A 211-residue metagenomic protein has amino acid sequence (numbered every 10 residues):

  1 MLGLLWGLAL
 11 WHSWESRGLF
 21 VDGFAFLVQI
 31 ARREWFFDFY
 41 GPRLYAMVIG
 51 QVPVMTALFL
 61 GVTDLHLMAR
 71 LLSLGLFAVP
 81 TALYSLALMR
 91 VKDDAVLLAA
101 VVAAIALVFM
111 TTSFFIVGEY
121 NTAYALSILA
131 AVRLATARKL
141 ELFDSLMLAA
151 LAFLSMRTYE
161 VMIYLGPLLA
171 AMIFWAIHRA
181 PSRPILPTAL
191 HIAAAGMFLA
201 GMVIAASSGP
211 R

Functional and structural regions predicted by a protein language model:
L2-Y40, M55: Extracytoplasmic loop-helix module adjacent to an early transmembrane segment
Y40-T63: Short hydrophobic/aromatic helix or loop-helix immediately within or flanking a transmembrane segment in polytopic
P53, A57-F59, L190-R211: Membrane-lumen/periplasm interface segments of specific transmembrane helices in polyprenyl phosphate-linked
S73-D94: Transmembrane-helix motifs of polytopic, lipid-linked glycan transferases
A99-V101, A130-L154: Short hydrophobic alpha-helices at membrane interfaces in multi-pass membrane enzymes
A100-S127, R157: Aromatic- and kink-enriched transmembrane "portal" helix at the membrane-lumen/periplasm boundary that abuts
D144-E160, I192-L199: Membrane-interface alpha helices of multi-pass inner-membrane proteins
L165-F198: Perimembrane helix-loop-helix junctions
